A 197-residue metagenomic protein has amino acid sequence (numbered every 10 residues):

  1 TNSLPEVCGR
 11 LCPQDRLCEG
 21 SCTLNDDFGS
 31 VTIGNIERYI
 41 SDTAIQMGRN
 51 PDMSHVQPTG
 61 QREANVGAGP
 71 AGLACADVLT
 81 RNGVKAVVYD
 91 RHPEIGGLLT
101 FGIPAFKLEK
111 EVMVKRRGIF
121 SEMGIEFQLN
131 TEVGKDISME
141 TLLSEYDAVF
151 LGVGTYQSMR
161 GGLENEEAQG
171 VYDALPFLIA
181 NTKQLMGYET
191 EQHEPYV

Functional and structural regions predicted by a protein language model:
T1-L17: Immediate flanking context of iron-sulfur cluster ligation sites
P5, D15, S30-I33, H92 (+1 more regions): Alpha-helix initiation and N-capping motif
L11, N25, G29, A105-E109: Alpha-helix initiation/capping motif
D15-D42: Iron-sulfur (Fe-S) cluster-binding segments and ferredoxin-like electron-carrier domains, especially [2Fe-2S]
E37-V197: Residues forming the flavin
